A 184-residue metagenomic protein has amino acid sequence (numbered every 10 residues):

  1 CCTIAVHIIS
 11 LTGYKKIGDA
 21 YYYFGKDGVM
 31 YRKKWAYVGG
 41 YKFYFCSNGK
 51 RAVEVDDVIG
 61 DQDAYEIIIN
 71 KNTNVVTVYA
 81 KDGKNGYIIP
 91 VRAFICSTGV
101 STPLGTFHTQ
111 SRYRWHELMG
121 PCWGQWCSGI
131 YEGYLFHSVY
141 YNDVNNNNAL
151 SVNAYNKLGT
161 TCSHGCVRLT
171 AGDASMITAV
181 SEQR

Functional and structural regions predicted by a protein language model:
C1-D63: Extracellular adhesion/carbohydrate-binding repeat motifs centered on closely spaced tryptophans
I9-S10, V29-M30, K50-A52, D82-V91 (+1 more regions): Short, surface-exposed beta-strand-loop junctions and turns on beta-sheet-rich folds
I17-G18, V38-G39, N70-N72, I130-Y131: Structural motif
D19-Y21, D63-Y65, T73-N74, G124-Q125 (+2 more regions): Short, surface-exposed beta-edge/turn micro-motifs
D19-Y22, Y41, T98-H108, N148: Short, surface-exposed linear segments at secondary-structure transitions and domain or protein termini
Y22, F43, T77-Y79, S128: Conserved hydrophobic/aromatic positions in well-ordered beta-strands
A52-Y113, Q125-W126: Cell wall/extracellular polymer interaction/catalysis modules
T102, Y113-R184: Exported/periplasmic cell-wall-interacting domains
